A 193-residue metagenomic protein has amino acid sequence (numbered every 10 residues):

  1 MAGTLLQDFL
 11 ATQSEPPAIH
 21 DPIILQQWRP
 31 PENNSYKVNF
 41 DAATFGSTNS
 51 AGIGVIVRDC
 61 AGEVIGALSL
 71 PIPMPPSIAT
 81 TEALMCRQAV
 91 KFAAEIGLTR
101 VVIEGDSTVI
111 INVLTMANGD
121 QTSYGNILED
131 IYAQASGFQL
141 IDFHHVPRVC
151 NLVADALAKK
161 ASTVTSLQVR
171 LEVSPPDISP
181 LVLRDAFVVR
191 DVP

Functional and structural regions predicted by a protein language model:
M1-P193: Primary recognition of RNase H-like, Mg2+-dependent phosphodiesterase/nuclease domains
